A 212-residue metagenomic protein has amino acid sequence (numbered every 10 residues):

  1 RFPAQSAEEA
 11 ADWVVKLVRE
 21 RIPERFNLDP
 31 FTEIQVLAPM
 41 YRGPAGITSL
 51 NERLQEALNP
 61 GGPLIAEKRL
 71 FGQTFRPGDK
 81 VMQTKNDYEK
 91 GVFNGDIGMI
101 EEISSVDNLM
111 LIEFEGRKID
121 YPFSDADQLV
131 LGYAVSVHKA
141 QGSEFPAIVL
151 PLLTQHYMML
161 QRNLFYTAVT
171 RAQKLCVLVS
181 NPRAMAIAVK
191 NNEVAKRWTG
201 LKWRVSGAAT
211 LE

Functional and structural regions predicted by a protein language model:
R1-K90: Conserved helicase motor core of P-loop NTPases
F93: Conserved flavin/dinucleotide-binding core of flavoenzymes
D96-E212: C-terminal accessory regions
